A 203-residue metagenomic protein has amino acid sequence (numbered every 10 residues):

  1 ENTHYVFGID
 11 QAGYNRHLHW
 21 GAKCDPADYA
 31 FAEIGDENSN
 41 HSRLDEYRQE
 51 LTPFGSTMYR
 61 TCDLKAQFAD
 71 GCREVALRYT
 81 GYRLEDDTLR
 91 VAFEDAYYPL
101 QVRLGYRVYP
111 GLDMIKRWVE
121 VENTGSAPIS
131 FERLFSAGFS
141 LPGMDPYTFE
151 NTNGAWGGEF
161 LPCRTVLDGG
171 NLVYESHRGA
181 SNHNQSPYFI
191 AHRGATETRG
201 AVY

Functional and structural regions predicted by a protein language model:
Y5-V6, Q11, R16-Y203: Polysaccharide-binding surfaces and accessory modules of carbohydrate-active proteins
